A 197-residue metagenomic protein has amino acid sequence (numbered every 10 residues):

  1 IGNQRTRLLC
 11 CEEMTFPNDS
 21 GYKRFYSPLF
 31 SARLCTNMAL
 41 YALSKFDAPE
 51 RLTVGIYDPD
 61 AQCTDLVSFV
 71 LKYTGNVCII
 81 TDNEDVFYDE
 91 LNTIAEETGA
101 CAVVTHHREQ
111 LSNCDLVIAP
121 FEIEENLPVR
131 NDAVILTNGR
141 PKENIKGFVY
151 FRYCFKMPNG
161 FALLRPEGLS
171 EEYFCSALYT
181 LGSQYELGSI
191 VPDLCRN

Functional and structural regions predicted by a protein language model:
I1-R7, D19, D47-R51, V70-Y73 (+3 more regions): Flexible, charged surface loops at secondary-structure boundaries
G2-L34: Phosphate/diphosphate ligand-binding glycine-rich loop within oxidoreductases
C11-M14, I56-D60, I80-E84, I118-I123 (+1 more regions): Structural motif
T15-D19, C63-L66, E84-L91, E124-L127 (+1 more regions): Short, charged/polar "capping" segments at the starts of alpha-helices and the immediately preceding loops
L34-L52: Short internal alpha-helix immediately C-terminal to a glycine-rich phosphate-binding loop in Rossmann-like
F46-Q110: Glycine-rich phosphate/diphosphate-binding loop of Rossmann-like nucleotide-binding domains
V103-A162: Rossmann-like adenosine-cofactor binding region
L136-N197: Adenosine-phosphate binding glycine-rich loop
